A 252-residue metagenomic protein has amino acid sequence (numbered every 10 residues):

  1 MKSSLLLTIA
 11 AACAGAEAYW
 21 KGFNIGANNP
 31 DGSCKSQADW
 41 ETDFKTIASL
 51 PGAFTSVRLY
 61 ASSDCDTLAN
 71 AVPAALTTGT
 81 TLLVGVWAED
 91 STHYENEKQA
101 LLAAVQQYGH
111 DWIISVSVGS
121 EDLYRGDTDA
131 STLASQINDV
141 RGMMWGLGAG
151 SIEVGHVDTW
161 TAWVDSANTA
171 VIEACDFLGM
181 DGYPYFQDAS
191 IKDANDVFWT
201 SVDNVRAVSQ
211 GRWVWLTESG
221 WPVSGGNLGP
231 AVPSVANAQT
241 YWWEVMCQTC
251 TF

Functional and structural regions predicted by a protein language model:
M1-W20: Fungal secretory targeting signals
W20-A104: N-terminal carbohydrate-binding/catalytic regions of secreted carbohydrate-active enzymes
K21-I25, T55-L59, T80-G85, I114-V118 (+3 more regions): Hydrophobic faces of well-ordered beta-strands that scaffold small-molecule active sites in alpha/beta enzyme cores
L68-P73, Y94-Q106, T128-L133, V140 (+1 more regions): Distinct, well-ordered alpha-helical segments
Q107-D129, V157: Active-site groove signature of glycoside hydrolases
I114, S120, D158-V202, S219-P222: Aromatic- and acid-rich polysaccharide-binding/catalytic face of secreted or lumenal carbohydrate-active enzymes
W145-V164, G211-P222: Aromatic-lined carbohydrate-recognition surfaces of secreted/lumenal glycan-active proteins
V214, P222-F252: Substrate-binding cleft of secreted/luminal carbohydrate-active enzymes
